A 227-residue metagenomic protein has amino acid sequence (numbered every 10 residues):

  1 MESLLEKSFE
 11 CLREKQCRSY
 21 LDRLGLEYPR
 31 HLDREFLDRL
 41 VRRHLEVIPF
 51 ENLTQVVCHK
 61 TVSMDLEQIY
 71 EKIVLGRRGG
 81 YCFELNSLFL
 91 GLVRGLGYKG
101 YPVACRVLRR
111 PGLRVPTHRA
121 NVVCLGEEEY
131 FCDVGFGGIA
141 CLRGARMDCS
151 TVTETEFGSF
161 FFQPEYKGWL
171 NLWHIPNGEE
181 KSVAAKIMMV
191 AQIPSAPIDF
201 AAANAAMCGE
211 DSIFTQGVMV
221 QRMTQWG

Functional and structural regions predicted by a protein language model:
L4, S8-S19, R23-L24, Y28 (+3 more regions): His-Asp-centered catalytic microenvironments across diverse enzyme cores, prominently the transglutaminase-like
S8-R77: Secondary-structure boundary elements
Q55, D65, G97, V115 (+1 more regions): Surface-exposed beta-strand edges and their flanking turn/coil or helix-capping segments
Q55, N86-L88, K167: Short linear sequence elements within intrinsically disordered, low-complexity coil regions
C58-K60, G91, R110-G112: Short active-site-adjacent helix-start/loop capping segments
V74-Y81, C208: Conserved aromatic-histidine-acidic binding/catalytic patches
R78-A104, N121, V220: Cysteine-centered nucleophilic/redox motifs
